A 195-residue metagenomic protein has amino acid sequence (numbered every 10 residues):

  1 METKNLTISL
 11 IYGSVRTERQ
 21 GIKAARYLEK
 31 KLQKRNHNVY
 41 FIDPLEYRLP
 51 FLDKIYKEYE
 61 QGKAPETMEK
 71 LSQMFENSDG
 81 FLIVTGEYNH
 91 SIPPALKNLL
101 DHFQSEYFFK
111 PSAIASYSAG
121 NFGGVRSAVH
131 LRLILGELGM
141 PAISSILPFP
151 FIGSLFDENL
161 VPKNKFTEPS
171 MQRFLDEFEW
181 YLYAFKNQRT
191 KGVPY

Functional and structural regions predicted by a protein language model:
M1-N98, S105, V161-Y195: N-terminal beta1-alpha1-beta2 submodule of the flavodoxin-like/Rossmannoid cofactor-binding fold
T7, P44, L99, G139-P141 (+2 more regions): Short, functionally important structural connectors and interaction interfaces within domains
T7-I8, V15, I114-S118, S154: N-terminal hydrophobic or amphipathic segments with adjacent small-residue motifs that include Sec signal peptides
K31, H102, I134-E137: Active-site catalytic microenvironments for nucleophilic, acid-base chemistry
K97-L100, R132: Conserved protein kinase catalytic domain
F108-F109: His-Asp phosphorelay/catalytic-motif detector in bacterial-type signaling
S112-I152, F166-P169: Short, glycine-/small-residue-rich phosphate/pyrophosphate-handling segment
G153-V161: Amphipathic alpha-helix from the class-I
